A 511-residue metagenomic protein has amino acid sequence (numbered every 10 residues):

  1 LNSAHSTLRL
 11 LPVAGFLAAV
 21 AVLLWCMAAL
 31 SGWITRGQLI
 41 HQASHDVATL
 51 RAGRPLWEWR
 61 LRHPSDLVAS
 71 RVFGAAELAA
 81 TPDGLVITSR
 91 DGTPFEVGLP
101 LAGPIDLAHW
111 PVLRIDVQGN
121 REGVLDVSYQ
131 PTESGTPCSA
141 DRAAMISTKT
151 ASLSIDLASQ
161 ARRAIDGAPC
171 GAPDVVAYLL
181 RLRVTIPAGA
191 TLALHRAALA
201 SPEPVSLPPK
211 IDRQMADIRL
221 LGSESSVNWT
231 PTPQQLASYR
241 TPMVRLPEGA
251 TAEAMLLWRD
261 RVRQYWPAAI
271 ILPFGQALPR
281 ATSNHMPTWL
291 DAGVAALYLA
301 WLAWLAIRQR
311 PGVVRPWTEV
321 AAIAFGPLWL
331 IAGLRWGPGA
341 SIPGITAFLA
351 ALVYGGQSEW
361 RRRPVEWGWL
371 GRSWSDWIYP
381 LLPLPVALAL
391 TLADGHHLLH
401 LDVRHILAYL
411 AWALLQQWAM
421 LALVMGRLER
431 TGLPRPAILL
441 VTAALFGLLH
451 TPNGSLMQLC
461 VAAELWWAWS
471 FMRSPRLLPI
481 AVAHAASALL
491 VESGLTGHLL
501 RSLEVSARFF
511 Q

Functional and structural regions predicted by a protein language model:
V22-I105, W110, P202-M215, R280 (+1 more regions): Glycan-recognition and processing domains
E77-C170, A188-P208, D212-R213, I218-L220: Extracellular ligand-binding interfaces
L180-A190: Short beta-strand-plus-loop segments that form exposed binding edges in beta-rich domains
E203, R263-W289: Short, aromatic-rich amphipathic segments at membrane interfaces that lie adjacent to a transmembrane helix or signal
S283-A296, A306-S358: Alpha-helical transmembrane segments in multi-pass membrane proteins
W329-G337, A389-L401, L500: Juxtamembrane "helix-exit" motif on the non-cytosolic side of transmembrane helices
A350-G355, W377-L448: Function-critical hydrophobic alpha-helical transmembrane segments in multi-pass membrane proteins
S455-Q511: Functionally important transmembrane alpha-helices
